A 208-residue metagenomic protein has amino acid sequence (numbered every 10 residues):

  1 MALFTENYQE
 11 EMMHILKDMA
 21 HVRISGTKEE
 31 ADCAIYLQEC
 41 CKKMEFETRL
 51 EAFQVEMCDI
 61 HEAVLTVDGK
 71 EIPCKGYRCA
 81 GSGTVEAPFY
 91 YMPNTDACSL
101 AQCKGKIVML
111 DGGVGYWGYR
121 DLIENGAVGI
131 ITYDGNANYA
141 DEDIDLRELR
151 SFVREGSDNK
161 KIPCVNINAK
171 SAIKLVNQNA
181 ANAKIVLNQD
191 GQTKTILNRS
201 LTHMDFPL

Functional and structural regions predicted by a protein language model:
A2, E6-I107: Noncatalytic luminal/extracellular "stalk/propeptide" segments of secretory-pathway proteins
C33, D111-V114: Short, glycine/acidic-rich beta->alpha junctions
V55-E56, G113-G115, N136-Y139, S171 (+1 more regions): Solvent-exposed loop/turn segments at secondary-structure junctions within structured extracellular/periplasmic domains
D68-S99, R150-L208: Soluble metallo-hydrolase cores and metallopeptidase-like ectodomains found primarily in the secretory/periplasmic
I123-G126: Non-catalytic positions within long, well-ordered alpha-helices that form the structural scaffold/packing of enzyme
G129-Y133: Short hydrophobic alpha-helical runs that function as membrane-insertion/retention elements
D134-S157: Surface-exposed loop and adjacent secondary-structure segments within mature catalytic domains
